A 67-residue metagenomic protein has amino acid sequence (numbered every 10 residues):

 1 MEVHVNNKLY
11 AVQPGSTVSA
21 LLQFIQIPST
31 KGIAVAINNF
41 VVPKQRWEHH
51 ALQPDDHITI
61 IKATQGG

Functional and structural regions predicted by a protein language model:
M1-G66: Ubiquitin-like/PB1-type beta-grasp interaction modules and other compact soluble beta-rich domains
